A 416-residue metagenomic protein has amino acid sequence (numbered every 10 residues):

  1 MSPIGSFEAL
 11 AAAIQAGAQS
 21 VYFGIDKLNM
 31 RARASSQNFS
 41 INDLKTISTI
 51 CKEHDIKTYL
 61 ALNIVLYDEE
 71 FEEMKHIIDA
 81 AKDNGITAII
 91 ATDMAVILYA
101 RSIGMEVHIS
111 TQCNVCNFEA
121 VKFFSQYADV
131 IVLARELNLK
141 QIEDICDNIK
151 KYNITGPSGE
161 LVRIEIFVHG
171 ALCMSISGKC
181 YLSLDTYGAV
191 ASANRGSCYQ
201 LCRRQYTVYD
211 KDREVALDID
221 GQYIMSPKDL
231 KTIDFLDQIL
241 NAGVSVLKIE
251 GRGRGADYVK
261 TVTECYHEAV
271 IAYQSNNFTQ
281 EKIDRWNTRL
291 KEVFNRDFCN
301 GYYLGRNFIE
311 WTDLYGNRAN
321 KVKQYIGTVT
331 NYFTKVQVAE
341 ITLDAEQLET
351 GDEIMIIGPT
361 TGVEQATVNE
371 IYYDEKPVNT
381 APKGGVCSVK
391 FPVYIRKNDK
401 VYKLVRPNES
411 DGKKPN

Functional and structural regions predicted by a protein language model:
M1-V115, E119-A120, K140-I142, C146-K248 (+3 more regions): Active-site pocket-lining/capping segments in soluble small-molecule metabolic enzymes
A128: A conserved catalytic-loop motif detector
I131-V132: Acidic, glycine-enriched active-site microenvironments
